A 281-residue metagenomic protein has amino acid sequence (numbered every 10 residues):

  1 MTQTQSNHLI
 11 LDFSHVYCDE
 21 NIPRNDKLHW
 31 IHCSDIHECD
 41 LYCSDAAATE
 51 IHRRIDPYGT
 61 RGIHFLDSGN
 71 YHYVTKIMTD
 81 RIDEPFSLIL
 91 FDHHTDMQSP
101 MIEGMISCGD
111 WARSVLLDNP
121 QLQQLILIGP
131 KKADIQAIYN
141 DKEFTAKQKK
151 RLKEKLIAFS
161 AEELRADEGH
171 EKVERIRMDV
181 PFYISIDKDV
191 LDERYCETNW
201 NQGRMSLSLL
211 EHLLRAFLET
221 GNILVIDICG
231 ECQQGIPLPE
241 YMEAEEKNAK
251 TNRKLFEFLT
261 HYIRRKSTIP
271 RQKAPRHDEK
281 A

Functional and structural regions predicted by a protein language model:
T2-L66, N70-S87, D110, P120 (+2 more regions): Catalytic cores of soluble, metal-dependent hydrolases
L88-P100, W111: Long, hydrophobic, well-ordered secondary-structure blocks that form the structural core and pocket-lining surfaces
M105-I106: Glycine- and acidic-residue-enriched helix-capping/strand-helix junction motifs
